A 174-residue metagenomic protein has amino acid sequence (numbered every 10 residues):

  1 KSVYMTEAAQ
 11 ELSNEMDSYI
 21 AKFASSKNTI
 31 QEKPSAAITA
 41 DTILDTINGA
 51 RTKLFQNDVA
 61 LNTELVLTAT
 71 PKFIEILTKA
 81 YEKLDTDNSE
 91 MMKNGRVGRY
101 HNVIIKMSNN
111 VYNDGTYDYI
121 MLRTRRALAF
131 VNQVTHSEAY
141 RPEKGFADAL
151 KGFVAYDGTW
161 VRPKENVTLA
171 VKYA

Functional and structural regions predicted by a protein language model:
K1-N57, A170-A174: Alpha-helical scaffold segments that mediate packing/assembly in large oligomeric complexes
N28-V97: Extended, solvent-exposed, turn-rich assembly/linker loops in the middle of proteins
D41, K79-A174: Sequence/fold signature of self-assembling virion shell proteins
